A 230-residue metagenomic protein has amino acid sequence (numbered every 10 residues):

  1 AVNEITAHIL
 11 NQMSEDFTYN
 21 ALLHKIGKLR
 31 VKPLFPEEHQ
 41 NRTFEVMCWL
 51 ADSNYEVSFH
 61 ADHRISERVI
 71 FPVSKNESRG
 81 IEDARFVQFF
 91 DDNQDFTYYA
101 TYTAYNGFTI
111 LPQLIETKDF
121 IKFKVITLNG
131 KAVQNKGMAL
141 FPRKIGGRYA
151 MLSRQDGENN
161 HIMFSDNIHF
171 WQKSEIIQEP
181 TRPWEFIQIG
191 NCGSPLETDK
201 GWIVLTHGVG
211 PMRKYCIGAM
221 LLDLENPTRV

Functional and structural regions predicted by a protein language model:
A1-R79, V87-A139, R143-I187, E197-V230: Beta-rich carbohydrate-recognition and catalytic domains
